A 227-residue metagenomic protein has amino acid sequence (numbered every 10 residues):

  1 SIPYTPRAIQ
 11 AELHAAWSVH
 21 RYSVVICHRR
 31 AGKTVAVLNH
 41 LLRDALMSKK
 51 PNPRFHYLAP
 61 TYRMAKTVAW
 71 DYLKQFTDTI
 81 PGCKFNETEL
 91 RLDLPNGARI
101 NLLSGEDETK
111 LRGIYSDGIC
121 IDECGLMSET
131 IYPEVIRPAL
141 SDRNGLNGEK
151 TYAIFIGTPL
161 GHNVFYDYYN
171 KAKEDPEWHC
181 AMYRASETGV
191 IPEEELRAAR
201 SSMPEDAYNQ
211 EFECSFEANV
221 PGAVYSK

Functional and structural regions predicted by a protein language model:
S1-Y22: Pre-P-loop entry segment of helicase/translocase ATPase cores
H20-E89: Conserved P-loop
Y22-V24, R54-H56, I100, G118 (+1 more regions): Residue-level preference for the first positions of well-ordered beta-strands
R29, T61, S104-E106, I156-G161 (+1 more regions): A short beta-strand-to-loop transition that corresponds to the Sensor-1 phosphate-sensing loop of AAA+ P-loop ATPases
R63-D117, F216: Inter-Walker segment of RecA-like/P-loop motor cores
D122-C124: Walker B catalytic acidic pair
L126-M203: ASCE P-loop NTPase helicase motor core
T188-K227: ATPase catalytic-site recognition across NTP-hydrolyzing enzymes
